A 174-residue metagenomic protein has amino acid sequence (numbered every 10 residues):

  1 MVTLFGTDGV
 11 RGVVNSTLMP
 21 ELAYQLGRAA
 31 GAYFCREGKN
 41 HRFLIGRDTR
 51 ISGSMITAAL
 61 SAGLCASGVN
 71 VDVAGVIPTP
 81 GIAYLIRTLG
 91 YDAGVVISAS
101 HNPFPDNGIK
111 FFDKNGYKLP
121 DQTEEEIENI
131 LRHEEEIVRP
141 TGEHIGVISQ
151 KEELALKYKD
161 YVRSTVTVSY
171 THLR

Functional and structural regions predicted by a protein language model:
M1-A62, A66-S67, I148-Y170: An N-terminal, well-structured beta->alpha segment
F5-T7, S100, R174: Single, functionally critical "micro-switch" positions that shape active/binding sites and transmembrane helices
T7, G12-S16, T79, F111-K114 (+1 more regions): Generic structural "secondary-structure junction" signal
Q25-L26, L64-A66, L85, D92 (+3 more regions): Alpha-helix boundary/interfacial micro-motifs
G31, G38-K114: Ferredoxin-reductase
A32-Y33, N70-A74, S100, D121-I127 (+1 more regions): Short, surface-exposed, polar/charged, turn-prone segments marking secondary-structure boundaries
N107-L173: Gly/Ser/Thr-enriched, mixed-charge loops and adjacent short helices that form phosphate/oxyanion-binding elements
